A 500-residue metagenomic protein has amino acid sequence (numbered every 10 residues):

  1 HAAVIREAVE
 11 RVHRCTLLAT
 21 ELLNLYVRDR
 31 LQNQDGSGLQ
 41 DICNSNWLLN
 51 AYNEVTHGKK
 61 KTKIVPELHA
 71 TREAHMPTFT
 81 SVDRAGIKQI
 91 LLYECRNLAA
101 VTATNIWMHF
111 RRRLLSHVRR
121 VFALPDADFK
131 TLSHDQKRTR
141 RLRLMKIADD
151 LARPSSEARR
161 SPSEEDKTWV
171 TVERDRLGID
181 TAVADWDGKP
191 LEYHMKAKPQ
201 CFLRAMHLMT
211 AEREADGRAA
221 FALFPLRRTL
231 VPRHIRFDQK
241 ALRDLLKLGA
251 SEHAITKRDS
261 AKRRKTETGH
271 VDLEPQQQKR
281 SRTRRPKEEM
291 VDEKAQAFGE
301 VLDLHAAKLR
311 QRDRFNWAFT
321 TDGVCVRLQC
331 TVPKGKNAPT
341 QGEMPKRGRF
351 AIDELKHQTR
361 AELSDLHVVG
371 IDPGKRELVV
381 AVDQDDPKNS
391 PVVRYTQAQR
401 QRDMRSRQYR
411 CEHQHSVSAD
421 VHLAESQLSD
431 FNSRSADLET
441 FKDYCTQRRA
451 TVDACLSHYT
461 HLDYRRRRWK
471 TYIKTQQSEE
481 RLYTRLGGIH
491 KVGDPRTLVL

Functional and structural regions predicted by a protein language model:
H1-L500: Nucleic-acid substrate recognition interfaces
